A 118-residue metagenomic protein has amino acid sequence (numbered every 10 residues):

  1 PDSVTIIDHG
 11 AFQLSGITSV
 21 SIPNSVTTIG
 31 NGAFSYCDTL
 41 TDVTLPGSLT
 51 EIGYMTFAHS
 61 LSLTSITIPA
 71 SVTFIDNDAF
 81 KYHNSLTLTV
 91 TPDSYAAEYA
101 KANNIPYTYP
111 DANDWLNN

Functional and structural regions predicted by a protein language model:
P1-I6, S15-T28, C37-E51, L61-F74 (+2 more regions): Structural signature of tandem-repeat unit edges
A102-N104: Short, structured coil segments at secondary-structure junctions
W115-N118: C-terminal cell-surface addressing/anchoring modules of secreted/extracellular proteins
